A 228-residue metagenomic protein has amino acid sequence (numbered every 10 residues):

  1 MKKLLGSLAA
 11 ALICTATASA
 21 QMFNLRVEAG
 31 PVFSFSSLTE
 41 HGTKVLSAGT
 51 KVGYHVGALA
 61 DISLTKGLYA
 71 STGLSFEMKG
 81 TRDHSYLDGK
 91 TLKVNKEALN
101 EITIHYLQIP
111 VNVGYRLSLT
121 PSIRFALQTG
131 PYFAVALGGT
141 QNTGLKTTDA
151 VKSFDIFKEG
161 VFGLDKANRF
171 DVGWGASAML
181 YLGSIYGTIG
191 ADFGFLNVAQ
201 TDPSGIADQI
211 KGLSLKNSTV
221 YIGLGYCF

Functional and structural regions predicted by a protein language model:
M1-E28, L224-F228: Bacterial Sec-dependent N-terminal signal peptides
A20, T65, S118-S122, L182-I185: Outer-membrane beta-barrel channels and translocator barrels
F23, Y54, L68, L107 (+3 more regions): Hydrophobic core residues within well-ordered beta-strands of beta-rich domains
V27-F33, Y54-L64, L74-F76, I109-Y115 (+4 more regions): Residues on the lipid-exposed face of transmembrane beta-strands in outer-membrane beta-barrel proteins
F35-K51, M78-L107, A134-G173, F195-Y221: Extracellular/periplasm-exposed beta-strand and loop segments of Gram-negative cell-envelope proteins, dominated by
T72-G73, G80: A glycine-rich, hydrophobic loop/mini-helix early in the fold
N100-S118, S122-G138: Structural signature of Gram-negative outer-membrane beta-barrels, strongest in the C-terminal barrel of TonB-dependent
